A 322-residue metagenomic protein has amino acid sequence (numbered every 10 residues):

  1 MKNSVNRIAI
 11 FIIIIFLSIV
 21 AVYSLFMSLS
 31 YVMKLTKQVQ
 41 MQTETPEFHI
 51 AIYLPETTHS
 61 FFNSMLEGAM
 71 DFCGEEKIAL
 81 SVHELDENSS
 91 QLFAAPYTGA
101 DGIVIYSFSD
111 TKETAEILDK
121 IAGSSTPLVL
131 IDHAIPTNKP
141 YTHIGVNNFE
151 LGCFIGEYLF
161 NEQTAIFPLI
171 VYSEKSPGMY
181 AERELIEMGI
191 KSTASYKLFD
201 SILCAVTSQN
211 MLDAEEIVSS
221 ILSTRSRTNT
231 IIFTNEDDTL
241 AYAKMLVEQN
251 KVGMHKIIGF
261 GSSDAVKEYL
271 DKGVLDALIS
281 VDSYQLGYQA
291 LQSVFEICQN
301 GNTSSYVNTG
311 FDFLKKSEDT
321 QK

Functional and structural regions predicted by a protein language model:
A9-M27: Hydrophobic membrane-insertion alpha-helices, especially the h-region of bacterial N-terminal signal peptides
Y31-V32, D282-K322: Hinge/cleft segment of the Venus flytrap/periplasmic-binding protein
T36-M65, T142, P168-P177: Short beta-strand segments enriched in small/hydrophobic residues
H49-E67, V82-E87, T98, S283: Extracytoplasmic "Venus flytrap"
F61-E76, L151-I155, M179-D200, D213 (+3 more regions): Short, solvent-exposed amphipathic alpha-helices that sit in or adjacent to ligand/effector-binding or catalytic
I105-T126, V206-V266: Hydrophobic alpha-helical
K112-E150, S263-D271: Flexible loop/hinge segments that line or gate small-molecule binding clefts
H143-P168, A214-E215, V266, D282-Q299: Hydrophobic alpha-helical segments within soluble ligand-binding/sensing domains
